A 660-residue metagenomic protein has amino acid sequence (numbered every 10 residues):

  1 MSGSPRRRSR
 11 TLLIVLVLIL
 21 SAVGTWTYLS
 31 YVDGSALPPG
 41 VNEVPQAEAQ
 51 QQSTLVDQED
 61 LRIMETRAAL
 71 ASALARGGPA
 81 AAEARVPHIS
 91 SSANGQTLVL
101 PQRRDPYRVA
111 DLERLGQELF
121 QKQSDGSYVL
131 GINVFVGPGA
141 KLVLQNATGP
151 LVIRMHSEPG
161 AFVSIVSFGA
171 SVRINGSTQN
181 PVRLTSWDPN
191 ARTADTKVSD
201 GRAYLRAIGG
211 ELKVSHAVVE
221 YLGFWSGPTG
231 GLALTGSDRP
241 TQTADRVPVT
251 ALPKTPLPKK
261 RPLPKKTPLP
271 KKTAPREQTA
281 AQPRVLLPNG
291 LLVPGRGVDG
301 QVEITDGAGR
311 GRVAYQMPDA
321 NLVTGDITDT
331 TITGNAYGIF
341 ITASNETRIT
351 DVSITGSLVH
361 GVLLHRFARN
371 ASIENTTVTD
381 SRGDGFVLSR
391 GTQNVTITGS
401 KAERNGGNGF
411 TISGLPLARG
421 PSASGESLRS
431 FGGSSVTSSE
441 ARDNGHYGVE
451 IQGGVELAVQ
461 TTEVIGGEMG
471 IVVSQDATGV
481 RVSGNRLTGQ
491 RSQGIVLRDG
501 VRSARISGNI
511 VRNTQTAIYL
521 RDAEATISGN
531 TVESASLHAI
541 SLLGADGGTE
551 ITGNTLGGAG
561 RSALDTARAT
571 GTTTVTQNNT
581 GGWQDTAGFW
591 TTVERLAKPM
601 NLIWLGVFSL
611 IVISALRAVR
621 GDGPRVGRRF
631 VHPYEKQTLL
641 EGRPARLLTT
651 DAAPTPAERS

Functional and structural regions predicted by a protein language model:
M1-P5: N-terminal secretory signal peptides that target proteins for export/translocation
R8-L16, G24-R369, E374, V378-Q393 (+9 more regions): Beta-strand/loop edge motif enriched in small/polar residues
E463-G467, S474-G479, S483-E594: Membrane-proximal extracellular "stem/stalk" segments of glycoproteins immediately N-terminal to a transmembrane helix
F630-K636: Sequence/structural signature of beta-propeller modules and their immediately flanking N-terminal secretory/stalk
R646-S660: Intracellular C-terminal tails of type I single-pass membrane proteins
